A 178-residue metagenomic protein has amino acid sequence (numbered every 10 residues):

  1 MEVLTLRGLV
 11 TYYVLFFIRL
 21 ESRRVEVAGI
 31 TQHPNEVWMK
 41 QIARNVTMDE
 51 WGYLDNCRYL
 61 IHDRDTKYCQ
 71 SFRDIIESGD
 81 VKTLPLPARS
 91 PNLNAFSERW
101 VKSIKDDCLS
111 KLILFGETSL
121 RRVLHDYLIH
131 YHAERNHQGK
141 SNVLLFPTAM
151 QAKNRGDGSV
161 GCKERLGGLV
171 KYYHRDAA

Functional and structural regions predicted by a protein language model:
M1-A178: Charged DNA-binding/catalytic regions of mobile-element recombinases
